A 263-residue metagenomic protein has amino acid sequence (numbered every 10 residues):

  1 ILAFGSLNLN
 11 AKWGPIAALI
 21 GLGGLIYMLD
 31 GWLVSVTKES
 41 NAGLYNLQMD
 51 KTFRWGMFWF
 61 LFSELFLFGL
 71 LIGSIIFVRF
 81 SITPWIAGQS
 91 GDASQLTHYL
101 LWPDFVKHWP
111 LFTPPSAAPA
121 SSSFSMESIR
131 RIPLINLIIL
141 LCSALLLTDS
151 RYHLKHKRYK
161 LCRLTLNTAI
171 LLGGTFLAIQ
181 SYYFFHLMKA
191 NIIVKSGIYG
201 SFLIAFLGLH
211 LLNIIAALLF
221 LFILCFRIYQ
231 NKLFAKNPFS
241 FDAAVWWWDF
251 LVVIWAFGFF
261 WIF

Functional and structural regions predicted by a protein language model:
I1-F263: ...captures the hydrophobic TM-helix bundle architecture rather than a specific catalytic motif, and can also fire on
